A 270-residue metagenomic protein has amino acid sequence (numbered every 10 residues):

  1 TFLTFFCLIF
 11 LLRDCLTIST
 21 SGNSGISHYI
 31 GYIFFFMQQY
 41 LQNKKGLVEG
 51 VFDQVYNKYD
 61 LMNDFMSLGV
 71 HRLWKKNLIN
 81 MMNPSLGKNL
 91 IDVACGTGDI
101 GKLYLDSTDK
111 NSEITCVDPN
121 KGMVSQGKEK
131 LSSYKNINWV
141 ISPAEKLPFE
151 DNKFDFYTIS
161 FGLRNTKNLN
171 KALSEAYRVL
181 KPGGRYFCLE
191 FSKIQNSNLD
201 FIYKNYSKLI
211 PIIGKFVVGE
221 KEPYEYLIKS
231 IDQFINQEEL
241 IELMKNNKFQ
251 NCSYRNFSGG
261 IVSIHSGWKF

Functional and structural regions predicted by a protein language model:
F34-D60, Y206, V217: N-terminal, positively charged/glycine-rich alpha-helical extensions of SAM-dependent methyltransferases
L47, V117, L189, K193-L243 (+2 more regions): C-terminal alpha-helical "lid/dimerization" subdomain adjacent to the S-adenosyl-L-methionine
Y59, Y157-T158: Hydrophobic beta-strand segment of the Class I
L68-K88, L103: Conserved alpha-helix/loop element of class I SAM-dependent methyltransferases that forms part of the SAM/SAH-binding
N89-K146: Class I SAM-dependent methyltransferase SAM/SAH-binding core
E145-Y157: A short acidic, Gly/Pro-enriched loop at the edge of an enzyme's catalytic core that lines a small-molecule cofactor
N170-R185: A short glycine-rich, Lys/Arg-flanked "PGG" loop and its adjoining helix->strand segment in the class I
I241, N247-F270: Core SAM-dependent methyltransferase catalytic element
